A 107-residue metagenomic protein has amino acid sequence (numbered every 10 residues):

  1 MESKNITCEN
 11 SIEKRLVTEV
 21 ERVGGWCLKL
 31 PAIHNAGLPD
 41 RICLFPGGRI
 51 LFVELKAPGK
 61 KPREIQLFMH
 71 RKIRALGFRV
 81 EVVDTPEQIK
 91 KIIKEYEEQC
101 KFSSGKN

Functional and structural regions predicted by a protein language model:
M1-N107: Catalytic phosphate/metal-binding cores of nucleic-acid and nucleotide-processing enzymes, i.e., regions that mediate
